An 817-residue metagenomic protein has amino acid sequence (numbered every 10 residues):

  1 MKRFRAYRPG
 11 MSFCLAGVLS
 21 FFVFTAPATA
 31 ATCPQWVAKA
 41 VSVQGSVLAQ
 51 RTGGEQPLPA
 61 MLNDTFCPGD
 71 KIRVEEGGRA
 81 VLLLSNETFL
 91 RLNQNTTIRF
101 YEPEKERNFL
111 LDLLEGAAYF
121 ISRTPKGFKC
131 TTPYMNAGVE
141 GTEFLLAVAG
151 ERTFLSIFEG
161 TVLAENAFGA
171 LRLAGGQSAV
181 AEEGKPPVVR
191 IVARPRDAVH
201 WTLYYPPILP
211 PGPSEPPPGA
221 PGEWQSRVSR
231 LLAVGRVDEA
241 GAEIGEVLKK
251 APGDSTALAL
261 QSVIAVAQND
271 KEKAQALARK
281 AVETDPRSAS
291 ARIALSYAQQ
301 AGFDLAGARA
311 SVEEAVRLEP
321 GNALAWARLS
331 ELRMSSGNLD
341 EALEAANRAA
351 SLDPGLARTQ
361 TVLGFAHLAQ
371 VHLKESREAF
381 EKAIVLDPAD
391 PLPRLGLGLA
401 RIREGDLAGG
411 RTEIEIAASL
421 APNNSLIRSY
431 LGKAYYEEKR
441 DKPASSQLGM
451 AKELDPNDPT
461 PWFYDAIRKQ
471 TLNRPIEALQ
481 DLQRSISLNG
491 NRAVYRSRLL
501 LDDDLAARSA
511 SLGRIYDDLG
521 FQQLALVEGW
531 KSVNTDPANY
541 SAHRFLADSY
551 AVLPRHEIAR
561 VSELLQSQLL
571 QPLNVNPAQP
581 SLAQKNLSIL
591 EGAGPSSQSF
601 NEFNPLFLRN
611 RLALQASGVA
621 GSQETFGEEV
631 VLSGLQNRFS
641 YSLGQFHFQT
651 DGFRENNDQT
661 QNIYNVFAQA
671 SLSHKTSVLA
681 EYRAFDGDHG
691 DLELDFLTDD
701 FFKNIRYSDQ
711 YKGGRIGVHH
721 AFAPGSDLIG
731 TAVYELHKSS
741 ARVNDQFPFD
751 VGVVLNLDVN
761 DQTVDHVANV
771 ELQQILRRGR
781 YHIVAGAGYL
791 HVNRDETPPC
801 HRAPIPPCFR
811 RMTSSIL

Functional and structural regions predicted by a protein language model:
A30-A220, S226-R227: Flexible, surface-exposed loop/linker segments and immediately adjacent secondary-structure boundaries
V234-A242, A267-K280, Q300-E314, S335-R348 (+7 more regions): Structural signature of tandem alpha-helical TPR/SEL1-like repeats, specifically the intra-repeat loop/turn
E438, G618-S622, Q636-R638, H647-D651 (+4 more regions): Transmembrane beta-strands of outer-membrane beta-barrel pores
S497, S511, N601, L612-L614 (+6 more regions): Hydrophobic, lipid-facing positions within transmembrane beta-strands of outer-membrane proteins
Q523, L614, R638-S642, K675-A680 (+3 more regions): Repeated loop/turn-to-beta-strand initiation elements of outer-membrane beta-barrel proteins
V575-Y664, H674-T676: Outer-membrane beta-barrel translocator/receptor signature
E655, S677-A721, D727-H766, P804-M812: Flexible loop and strand-edge segments within Gram-negative outer membrane beta-barrel domains
